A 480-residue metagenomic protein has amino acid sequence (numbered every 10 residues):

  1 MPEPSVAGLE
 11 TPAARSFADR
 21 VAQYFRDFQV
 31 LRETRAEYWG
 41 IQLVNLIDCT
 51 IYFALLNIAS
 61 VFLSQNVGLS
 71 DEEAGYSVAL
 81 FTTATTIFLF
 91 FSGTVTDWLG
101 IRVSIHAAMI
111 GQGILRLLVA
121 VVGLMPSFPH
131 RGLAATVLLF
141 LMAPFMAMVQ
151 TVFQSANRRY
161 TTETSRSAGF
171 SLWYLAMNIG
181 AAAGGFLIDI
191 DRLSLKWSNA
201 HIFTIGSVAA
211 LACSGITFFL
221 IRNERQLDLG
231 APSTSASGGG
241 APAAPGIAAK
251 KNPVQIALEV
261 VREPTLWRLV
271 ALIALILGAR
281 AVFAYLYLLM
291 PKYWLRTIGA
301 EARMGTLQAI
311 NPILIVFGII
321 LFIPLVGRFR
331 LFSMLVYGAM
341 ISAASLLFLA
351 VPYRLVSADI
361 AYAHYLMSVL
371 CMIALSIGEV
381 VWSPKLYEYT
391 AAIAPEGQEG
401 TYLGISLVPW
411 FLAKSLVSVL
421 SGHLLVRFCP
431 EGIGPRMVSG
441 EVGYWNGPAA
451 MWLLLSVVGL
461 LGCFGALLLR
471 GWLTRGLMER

Functional and structural regions predicted by a protein language model:
M1-T34, E163-S167, A182, I188-E301 (+1 more regions): Intracellular loop-helix junctions on the cytosolic face of multi-pass helical membrane proteins
N57-A74, L286-G305: Short amphipathic helix-loop junctions that connect adjacent transmembrane helices in Major Facilitator Superfamily/SLC
A84-I87, M304-R328, G338, S342-L346: Transmembrane alpha-helices of Major Facilitator/SLC transporters
F88-V103, R192, F317-Y337: Helix-to-loop junctions at the C-terminal end of transmembrane segments in multipass secondary transporters
I110-P129, M340-A361: C-terminal ends and interior cores of transmembrane alpha-helices in multi-pass membrane transporters/permeases
L115, P129-V149, I360-W382: Hydrophobic core of transmembrane alpha-helices in multi-pass small-molecule transporters, especially MFS/SLC-type
M148-T162, V380-P395: Intracellular juxtamembrane helix-capping segments at the cytosolic ends of symmetry-related transmembrane helices
S167-R192, S207-A210, S406-S421: Glycine-rich segments within core transmembrane alpha-helices of 12-TM secondary carriers
